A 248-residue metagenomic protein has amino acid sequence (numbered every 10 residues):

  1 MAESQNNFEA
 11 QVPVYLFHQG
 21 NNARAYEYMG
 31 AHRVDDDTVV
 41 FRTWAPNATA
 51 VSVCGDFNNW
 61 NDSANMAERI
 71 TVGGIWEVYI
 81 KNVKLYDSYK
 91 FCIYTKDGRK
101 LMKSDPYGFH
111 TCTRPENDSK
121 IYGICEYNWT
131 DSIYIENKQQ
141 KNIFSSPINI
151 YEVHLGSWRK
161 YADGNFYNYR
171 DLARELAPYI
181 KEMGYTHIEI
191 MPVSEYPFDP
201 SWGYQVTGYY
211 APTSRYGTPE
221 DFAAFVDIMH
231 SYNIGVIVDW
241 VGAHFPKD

Functional and structural regions predicted by a protein language model:
M1-V40, E68-E152, S157-G164, D171: The feature marks proteins involved in alpha-glucan
T43, G55, I80, I93 (+2 more regions): Glycine-rich, histidine-containing beta strand-loop boundary motifs that form or position
W44-V51: Short proline/glycine-enriched turn/loop motifs at strand-loop junctions of beta-rich domains
V51-V53, Y89: Short beta-strand elements bearing conserved aromatic residues within extracellular beta-rich modules
D56-N61, K96: Change "in extracellular beta-sheet-rich domains … of secreted and cell-surface proteins" to "in beta-sheet-rich domains
S63-M66: Recognizes extended acidic, P/S/T-rich segments that occur within or adjacent to Ig-like beta-sandwich modules
I135-P147, H154-D248: Substrate-binding/active-site clefts of carbohydrate-active enzymes
